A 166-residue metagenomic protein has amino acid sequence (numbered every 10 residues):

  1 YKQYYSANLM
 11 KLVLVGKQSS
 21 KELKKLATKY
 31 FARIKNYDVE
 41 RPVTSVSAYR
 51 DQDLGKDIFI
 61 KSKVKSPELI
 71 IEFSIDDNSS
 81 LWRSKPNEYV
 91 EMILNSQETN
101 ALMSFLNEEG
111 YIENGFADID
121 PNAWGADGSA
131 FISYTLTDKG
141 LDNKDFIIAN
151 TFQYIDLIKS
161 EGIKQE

Functional and structural regions predicted by a protein language model:
Y1, T28, E91, F152-I155: Non-transmembrane alpha-helical segments in soluble domains of secreted/periplasmic/extracellular proteins
Y1-L9, R33-L81, M92-A149, E166: Non-catalytic beta-strand/loop surface segments
Y1-Y30: Non-catalytic, conformational "gating/processing" segments within enzyme and secreted inhibitor domains
F31-D38, F152-G162: A common structural junction motif
